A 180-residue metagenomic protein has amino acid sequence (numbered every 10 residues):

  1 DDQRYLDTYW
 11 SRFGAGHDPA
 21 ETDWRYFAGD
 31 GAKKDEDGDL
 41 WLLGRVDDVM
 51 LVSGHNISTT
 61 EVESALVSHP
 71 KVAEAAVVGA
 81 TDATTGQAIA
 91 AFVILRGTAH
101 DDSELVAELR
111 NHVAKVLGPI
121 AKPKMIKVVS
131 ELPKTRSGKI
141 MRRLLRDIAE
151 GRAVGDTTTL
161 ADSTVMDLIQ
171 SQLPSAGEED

Functional and structural regions predicted by a protein language model:
D2-S11, D23-W24, G29-A121, E131 (+4 more regions): AMP-binding/adenylate-forming catalytic core of the ANL superfamily
G16-D18: Surface-exposed intrinsically disordered loops and tails
I126-V129: General small-molecule cofactor/ligand-binding pocket signal
K134: Glycine/Thr-rich phosphate-binding loops that ligate phosphate moieties of nucleotide and other phosphorylated ligands
S137: Aromatic/basic micro-patches that form nucleic-acid/chromatin recognition or nuclease catalytic surfaces
L168-D180: A cross-kingdom feature marking charged/low-complexity
